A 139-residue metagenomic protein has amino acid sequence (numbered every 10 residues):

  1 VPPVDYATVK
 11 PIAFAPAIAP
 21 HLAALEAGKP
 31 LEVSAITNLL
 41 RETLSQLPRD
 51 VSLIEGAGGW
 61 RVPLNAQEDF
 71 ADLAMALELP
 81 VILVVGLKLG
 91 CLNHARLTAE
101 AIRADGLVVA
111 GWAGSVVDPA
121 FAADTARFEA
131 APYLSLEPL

Functional and structural regions predicted by a protein language model:
V1-P30, S34, L39-L44: N-terminal phosphate/diphosphate-binding loop that engages ATP/GTP or pyrophosphate donors across diverse enzyme folds
D5-A7, V108, P132-S135: Conserved beta-strand segments of alpha/beta enzyme cores
T8-K10, L83, G114, S135-P138: Structural signal for conserved beta-strand scaffold positions within catalytic alpha/beta enzyme cores
I18, V116, F128-L139: Beta-strand-loop-alpha "switch" segments that mediate conformational coupling across diverse proteins
L22-A27, A126-R127, L139: Short, surface-exposed amphipathic charged segments that create phosphate/polyanion-binding patches used for binding
E42, G56-A130: Conserved catalytic-core segment of NTP-binding enzymes
L47-S52: Loop/turn-to-beta-strand initiation segments
